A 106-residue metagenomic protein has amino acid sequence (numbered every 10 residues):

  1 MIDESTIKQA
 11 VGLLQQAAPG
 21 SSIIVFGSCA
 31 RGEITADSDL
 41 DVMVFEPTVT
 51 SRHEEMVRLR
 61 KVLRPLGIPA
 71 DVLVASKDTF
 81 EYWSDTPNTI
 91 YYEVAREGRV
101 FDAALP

Functional and structural regions predicted by a protein language model:
M1-S22, A30-A36, P47-P106: Catalytic core of pol beta-like nucleotidyltransferases
D39-D41: Acidic Asp/Glu-based divalent-cation binding sites
M43-F45: Short hydrophobic/aromatic beta-strand micro-patches that form the beta-sheet surface supporting nucleotide- or nucleic
